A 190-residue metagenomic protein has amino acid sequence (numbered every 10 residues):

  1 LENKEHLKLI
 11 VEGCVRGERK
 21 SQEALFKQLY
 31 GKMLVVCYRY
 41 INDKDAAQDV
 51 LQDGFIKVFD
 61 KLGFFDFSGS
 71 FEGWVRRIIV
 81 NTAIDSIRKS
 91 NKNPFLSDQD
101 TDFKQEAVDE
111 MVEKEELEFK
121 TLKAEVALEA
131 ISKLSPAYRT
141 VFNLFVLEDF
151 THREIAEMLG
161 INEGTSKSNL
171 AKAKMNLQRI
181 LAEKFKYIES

Functional and structural regions predicted by a protein language model:
K4, N93-F119, T151: Internal acidic/polar
V11-V35: A short, charge-rich alpha-helical start-of-domain segment used by transcription regulators
V15-R16, Q52-S70, K89-N91: Sigma70-family region 2
F26-K44, K61, I131, I180-E183: Amphipathic, Lys/Arg- and hydrophobic-enriched alpha-helical face
V35, D49-I56, G69-N81: Structural recognition of an alpha-helix C-terminal capping motif at a helix-to-coil junction
G63-F67, R77-D98, K172: Arg/Lys-rich amphipathic alpha helix in sigma70-family domain 2
R88, L134, R139, A171-S190: Short, Lys/Arg-enriched C-terminal cap helix and immediately downstream tail that follows
V141-F145: A short pre-motif secondary-structure segment
